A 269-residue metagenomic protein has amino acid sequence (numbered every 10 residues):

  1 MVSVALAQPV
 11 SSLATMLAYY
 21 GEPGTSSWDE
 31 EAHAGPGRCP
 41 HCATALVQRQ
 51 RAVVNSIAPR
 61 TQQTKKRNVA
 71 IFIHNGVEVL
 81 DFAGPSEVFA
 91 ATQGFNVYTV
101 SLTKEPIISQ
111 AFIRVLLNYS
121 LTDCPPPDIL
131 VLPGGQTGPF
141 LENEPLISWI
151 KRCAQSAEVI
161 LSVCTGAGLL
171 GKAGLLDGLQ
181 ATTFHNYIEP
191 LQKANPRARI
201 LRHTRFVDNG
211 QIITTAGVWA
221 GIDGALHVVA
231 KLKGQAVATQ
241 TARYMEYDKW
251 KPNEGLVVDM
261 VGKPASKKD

Functional and structural regions predicted by a protein language model:
V2-Y20, V47-I160, A167-K172, G178 (+3 more regions): Extended, subdomain-level signal for the structured scaffold at the beginning of enzyme domains
T25-D29, A43: Cys/His-coordinated zinc-binding microdomains
A32, L46-V47: Short functional micro-motifs and their immediate structural scaffolds
G35: Short metal-coordination and nucleic-acid-contact micro-motifs, chiefly zinc-binding Cys/His arrays
R38: The −1 position to Zn-ligating cysteines in a subset of zinc-ribbon hairpins
S162, T182-T183: Short beta-strand scaffold positions
T183-H185, E189: Class I SAM-dependent methyltransferase SAM-binding "motif I" and its flanking Rossmann-like core
G210-G217: A short glycine-threonine-serine/GTX helix/turn-capping micro-motif
